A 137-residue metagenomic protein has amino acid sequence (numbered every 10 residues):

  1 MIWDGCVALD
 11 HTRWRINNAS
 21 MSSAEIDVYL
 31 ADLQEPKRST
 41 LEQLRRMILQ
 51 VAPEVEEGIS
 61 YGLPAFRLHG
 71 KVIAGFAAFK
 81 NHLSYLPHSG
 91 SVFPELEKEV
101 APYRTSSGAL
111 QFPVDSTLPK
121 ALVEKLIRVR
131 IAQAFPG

Functional and structural regions predicted by a protein language model:
I2-G137: Charge-dense, helix-prone N-terminal extensions
